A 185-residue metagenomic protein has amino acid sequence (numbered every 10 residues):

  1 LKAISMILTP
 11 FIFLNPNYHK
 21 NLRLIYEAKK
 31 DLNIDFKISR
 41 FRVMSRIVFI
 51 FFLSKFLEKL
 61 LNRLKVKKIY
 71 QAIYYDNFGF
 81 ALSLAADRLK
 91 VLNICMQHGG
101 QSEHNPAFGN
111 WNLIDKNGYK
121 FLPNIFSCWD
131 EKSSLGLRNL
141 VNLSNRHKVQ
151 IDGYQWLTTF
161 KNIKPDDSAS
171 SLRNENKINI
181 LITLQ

Functional and structural regions predicted by a protein language model:
L1, A81-A86: Histidine-anchored nucleotide/phosphate-binding helix
L1-K65: Conserved N-terminal ligand/cofactor-binding loop architecture of enzyme catalytic domains
I50, Q97, E103-P106, N110-Q185: A nucleotide-sugar donor-handling region in carbohydrate enzymes
E58-L61, L82-S83, K116-N117: Short amphipathic alpha-helical segments and helix-helix/interface helices
L61-D76: Short N-terminal targeting/anchoring amphipathic segment
K68, L84-H104: Active-site proximal beta-strand in glycosyltransferases
Y74-F78, A85, G118, W129: Short, glycine/acidic-rich beta->alpha junctions
N77-L82, S134-G136: Short, well-ordered alpha-helical microsegments
